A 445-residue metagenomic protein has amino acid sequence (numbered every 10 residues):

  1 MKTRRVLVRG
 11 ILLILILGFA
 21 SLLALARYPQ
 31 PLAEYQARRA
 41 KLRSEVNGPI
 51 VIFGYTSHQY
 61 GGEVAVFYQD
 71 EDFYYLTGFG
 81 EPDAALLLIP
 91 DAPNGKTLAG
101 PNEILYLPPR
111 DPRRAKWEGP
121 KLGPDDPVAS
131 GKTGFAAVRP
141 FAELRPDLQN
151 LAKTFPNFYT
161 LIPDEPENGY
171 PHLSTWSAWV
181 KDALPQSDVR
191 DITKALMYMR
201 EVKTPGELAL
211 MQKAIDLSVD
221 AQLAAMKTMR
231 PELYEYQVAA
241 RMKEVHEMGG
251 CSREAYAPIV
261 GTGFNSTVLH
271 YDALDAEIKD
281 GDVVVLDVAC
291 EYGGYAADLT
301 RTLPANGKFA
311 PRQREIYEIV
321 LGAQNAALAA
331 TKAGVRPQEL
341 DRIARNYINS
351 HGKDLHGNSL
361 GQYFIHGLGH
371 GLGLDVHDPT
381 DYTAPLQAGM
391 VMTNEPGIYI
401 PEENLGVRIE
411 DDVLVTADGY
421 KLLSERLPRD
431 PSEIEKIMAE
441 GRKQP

Functional and structural regions predicted by a protein language model:
M1-R4, L23-P445: Active-site neighborhoods and metal-handling regions in enzymes and metal-associated proteins
K2-L12: Bacterial N-terminal signal peptides that target proteins for export
G10-S21: Bacterial N-terminal signal peptides
